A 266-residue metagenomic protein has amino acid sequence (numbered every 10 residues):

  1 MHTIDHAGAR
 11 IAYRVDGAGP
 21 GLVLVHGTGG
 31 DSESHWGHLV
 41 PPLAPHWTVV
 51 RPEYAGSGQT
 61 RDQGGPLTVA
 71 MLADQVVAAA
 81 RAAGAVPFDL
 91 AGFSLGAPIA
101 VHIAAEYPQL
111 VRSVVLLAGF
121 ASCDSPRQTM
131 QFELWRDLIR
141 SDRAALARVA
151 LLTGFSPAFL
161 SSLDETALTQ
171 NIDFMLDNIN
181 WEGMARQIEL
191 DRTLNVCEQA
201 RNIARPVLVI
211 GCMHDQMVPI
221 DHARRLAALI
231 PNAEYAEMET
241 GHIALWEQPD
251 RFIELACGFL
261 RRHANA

Functional and structural regions predicted by a protein language model:
D5-R61: Conserved HGGG/HGGXW glycine-rich cap/lid loop of the alpha/beta-hydrolase fold
P41, V50-A91: Active-site loop/oxyanion-hole signature of alpha/beta-hydrolase fold enzymes
G92-G96, A100: Gly/Ala-rich beta-loop-alpha elbow adjacent to hydrolase catalytic centers
V101, A105, R112-D142: Flexible "cap/lid" loop of the alpha/beta hydrolase fold
S125-R127, A145-Q199: Conserved alpha/beta-hydrolase catalytic His-Asp/Glu region
I203, V209-G211, D215: Short beta-strand/loop motif that positions the catalytic acidic residue of the alpha/beta-hydrolase fold
Q216-H222: Conserved alpha/beta-hydrolase "acid-adjacent" motif
T240-I253: Catalytic histidine-centered segment of alpha/beta-hydrolase-like enzymes
